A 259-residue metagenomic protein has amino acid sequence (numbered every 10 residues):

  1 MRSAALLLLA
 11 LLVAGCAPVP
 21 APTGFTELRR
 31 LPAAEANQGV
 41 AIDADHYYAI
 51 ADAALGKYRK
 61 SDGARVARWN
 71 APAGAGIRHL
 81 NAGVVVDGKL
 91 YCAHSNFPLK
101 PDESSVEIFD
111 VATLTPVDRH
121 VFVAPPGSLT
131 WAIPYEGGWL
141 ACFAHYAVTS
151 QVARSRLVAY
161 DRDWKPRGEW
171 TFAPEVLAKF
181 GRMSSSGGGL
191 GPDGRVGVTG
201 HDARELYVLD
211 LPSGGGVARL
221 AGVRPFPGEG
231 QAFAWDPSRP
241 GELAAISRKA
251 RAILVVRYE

Functional and structural regions predicted by a protein language model:
L28-A34, N70-A75, H120-P125, W170-G181 (+1 more regions): Surface loop/turn motifs at the tips and blade-to-blade linkers of beta-strand repeat domains
L28-A53, H79-N81: Beta-strand-rich domains and repeat architectures in extracellular enzymes and scaffolds, especially beta-propellers
E35-A36, R78-H79, D102, P126-L129 (+2 more regions): Beta-rich catalytic cores
I42-A44, V85-D87, P134-G137, L190-D193 (+1 more regions): Residue-level detector of Asp-centered blade-edge/turn motifs that repeat once per structural unit in beta-propeller
G56, L99-E107, T149-V158, R204-L209 (+1 more regions): Structural motif
R59-G63, D110-L114, D161-K165, D210-G215 (+1 more regions): Short loop/turn segments that connect beta-strands within beta-propeller blades
A64-F97: Blade-loop segments of beta-propeller domains
G216-P237: Conserved blade-ending motifs and adjacent loop-strand segments that build the rim/top face of beta-propeller domains
